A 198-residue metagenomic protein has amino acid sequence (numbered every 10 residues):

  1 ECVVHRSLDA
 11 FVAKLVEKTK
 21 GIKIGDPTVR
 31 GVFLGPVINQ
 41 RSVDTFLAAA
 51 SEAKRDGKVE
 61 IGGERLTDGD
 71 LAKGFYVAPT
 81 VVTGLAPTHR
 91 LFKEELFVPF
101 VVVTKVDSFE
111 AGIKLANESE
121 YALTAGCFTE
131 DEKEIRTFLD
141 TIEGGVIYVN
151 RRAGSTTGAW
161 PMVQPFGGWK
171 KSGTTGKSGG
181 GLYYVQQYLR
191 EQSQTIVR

Functional and structural regions predicted by a protein language model:
V4-H5, K18-K23, G35, G69-R198: Conserved C-terminal structural/oligomerization subdomain of aldehyde/semialdehyde dehydrogenase
V4-S7, F11-V12: Long hydrophobic segments that form regular secondary structure
K23-V29: Active-site region of PLP-dependent enzymes
P36-L47: Short beta-strand to alpha-helix junction loop
R55-T67: Short secondary-structure junctions
